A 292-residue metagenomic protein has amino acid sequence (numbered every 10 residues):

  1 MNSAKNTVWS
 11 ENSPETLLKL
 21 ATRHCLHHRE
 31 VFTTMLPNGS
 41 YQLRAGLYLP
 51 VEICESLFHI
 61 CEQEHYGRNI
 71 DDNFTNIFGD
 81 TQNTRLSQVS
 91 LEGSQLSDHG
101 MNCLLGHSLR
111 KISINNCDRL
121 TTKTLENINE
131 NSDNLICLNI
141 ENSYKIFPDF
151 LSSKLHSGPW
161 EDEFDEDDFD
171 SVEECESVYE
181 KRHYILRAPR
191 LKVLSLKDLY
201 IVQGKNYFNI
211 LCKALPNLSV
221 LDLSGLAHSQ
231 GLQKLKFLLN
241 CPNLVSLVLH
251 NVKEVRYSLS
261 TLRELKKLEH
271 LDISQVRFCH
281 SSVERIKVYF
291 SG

Functional and structural regions predicted by a protein language model:
M1-D118: Cullin-RING E3 adaptor/co-adaptor recruitment helices
W9-E11, V31, L104, I128-E130 (+9 more regions): Extracellular leucine-rich repeat
T22, L26, E30, E62 (+11 more regions): Short amphipathic alpha-helices and their capping/turn residues within compact interaction modules
Y66-D72, G93-H99, D118-E126, Y144-S152 (+5 more regions): Short, solvent-exposed loop/turn at the beta-strand->alpha-helix junction within individual leucine-rich repeat
D80-Q88, L105-K111, R119, E130-C137 (+5 more regions): Leucine-rich repeat
S157, D198, G204, L211-C212 (+10 more regions): Eukaryotic nuclear macromolecular-assembly scaffolds and interaction domains used across chromosome biology and nuclear
